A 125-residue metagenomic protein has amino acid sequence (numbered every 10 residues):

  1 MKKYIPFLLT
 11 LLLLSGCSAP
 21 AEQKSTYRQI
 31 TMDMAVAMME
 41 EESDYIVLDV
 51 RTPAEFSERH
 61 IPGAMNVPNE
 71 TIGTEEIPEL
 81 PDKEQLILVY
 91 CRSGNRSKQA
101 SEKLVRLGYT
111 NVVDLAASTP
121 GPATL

Functional and structural regions predicted by a protein language model:
K2-P6, C17-M38, Y45, A54-Q85 (+1 more regions): Rhodanese-like catalytic fold shared by cysteine-dependent sulfurtransferases and DSP/PTP-type phosphatases
L11-L12: Repetitive helical segments and hydrophobic/amphipathic motifs
V47-D49: Hydrophobic beta-strand scaffold positions of dinucleotide-using enzymes
